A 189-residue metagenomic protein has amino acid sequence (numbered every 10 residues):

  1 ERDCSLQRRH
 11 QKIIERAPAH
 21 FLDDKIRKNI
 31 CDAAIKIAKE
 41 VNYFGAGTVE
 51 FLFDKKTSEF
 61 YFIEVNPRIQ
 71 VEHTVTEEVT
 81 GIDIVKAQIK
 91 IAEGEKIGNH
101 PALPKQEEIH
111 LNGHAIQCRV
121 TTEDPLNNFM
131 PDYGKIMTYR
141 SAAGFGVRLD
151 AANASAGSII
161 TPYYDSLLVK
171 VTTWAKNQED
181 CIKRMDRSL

Functional and structural regions predicted by a protein language model:
E1-L189: ATP-dependent carboxylate activation and anion-phosphoryl transfer catalytic cores that bind Mg-ATP to form
